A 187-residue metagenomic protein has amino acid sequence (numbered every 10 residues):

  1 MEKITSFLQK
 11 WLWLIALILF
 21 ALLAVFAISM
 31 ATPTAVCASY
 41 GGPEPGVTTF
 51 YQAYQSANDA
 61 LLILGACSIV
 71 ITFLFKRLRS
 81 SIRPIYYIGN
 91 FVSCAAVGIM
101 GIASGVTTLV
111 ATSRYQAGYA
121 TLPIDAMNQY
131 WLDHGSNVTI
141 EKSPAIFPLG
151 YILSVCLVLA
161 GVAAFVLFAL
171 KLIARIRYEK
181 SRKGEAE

Functional and structural regions predicted by a protein language model:
M1-L62: Transmembrane alpha-helical insertion/packing segments
M1-W11, N58-D59, S81, I85-I88 (+2 more regions): Structural motif marking the loop-to-transmembrane transition
E2-T5, L12, L74-I82, T108-Y119 (+1 more regions): Cytosolic juxtamembrane helix at the C-terminal end of the final transmembrane segment
A16-A27, G65-T72, V97-S104, T108 (+1 more regions): Helical transmembrane-bundle signal
T34-Q55, V106-G150: Interfacial non-cytosolic loop connecting adjacent transmembrane helices
Y54-G65, F147-L159: Alpha-helical transmembrane segments of polytopic membrane proteins
T72-G101, G105: Loop-to-transmembrane helix junctions at the membrane interface
T139, I146-F147, S154, S181 (+1 more regions): Charged, low-complexity cytosol-facing tails and large interhelical loops of integral membrane proteins
